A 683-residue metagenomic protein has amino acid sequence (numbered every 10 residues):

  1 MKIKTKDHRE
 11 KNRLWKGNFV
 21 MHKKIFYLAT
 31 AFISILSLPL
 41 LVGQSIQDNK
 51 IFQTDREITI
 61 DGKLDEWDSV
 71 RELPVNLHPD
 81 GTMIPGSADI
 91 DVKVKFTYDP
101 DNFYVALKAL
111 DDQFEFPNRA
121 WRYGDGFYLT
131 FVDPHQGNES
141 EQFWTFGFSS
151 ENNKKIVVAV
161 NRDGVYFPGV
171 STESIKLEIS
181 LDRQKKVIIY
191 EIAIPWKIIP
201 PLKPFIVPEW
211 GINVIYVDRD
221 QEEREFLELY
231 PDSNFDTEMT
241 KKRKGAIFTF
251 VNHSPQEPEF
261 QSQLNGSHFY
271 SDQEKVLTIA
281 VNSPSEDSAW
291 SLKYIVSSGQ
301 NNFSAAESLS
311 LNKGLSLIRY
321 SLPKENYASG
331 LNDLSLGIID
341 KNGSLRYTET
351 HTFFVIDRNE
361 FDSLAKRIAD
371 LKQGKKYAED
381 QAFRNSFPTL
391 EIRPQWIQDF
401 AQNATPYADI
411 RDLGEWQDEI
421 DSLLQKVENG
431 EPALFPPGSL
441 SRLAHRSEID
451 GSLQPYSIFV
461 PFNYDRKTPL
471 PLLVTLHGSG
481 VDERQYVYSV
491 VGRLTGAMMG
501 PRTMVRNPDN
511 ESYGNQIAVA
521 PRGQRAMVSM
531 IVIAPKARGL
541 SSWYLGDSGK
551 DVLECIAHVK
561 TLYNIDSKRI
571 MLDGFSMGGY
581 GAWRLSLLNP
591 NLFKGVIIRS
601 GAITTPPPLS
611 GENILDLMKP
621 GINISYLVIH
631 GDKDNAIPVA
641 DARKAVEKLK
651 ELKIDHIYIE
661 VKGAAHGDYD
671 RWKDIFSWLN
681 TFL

Functional and structural regions predicted by a protein language model:
Q44-N282: Structural preference for beta-rich elements and adjacent junctions enriched in aromatics
L277-N282, E286-Q300, A305-E307, L334-S335: Beta-strand-rich binding/interaction modules
G314-L315, E325, G330-D333, N342-L470: A domain-start/cap signature at the N-terminus of enzymes
N463, K467-T468, S541-S576, P590-L592: Gly/Ser-rich "nucleophile elbow"/oxyanion-hole loop immediately N-terminal to the catalytic nucleophile in hydrolases
L472, L476-K560: Active-site machinery of serine-nucleophile hydrolases
K568-P620: Primarily recognizes the serine-hydrolase "nucleophile elbow" in alpha/beta-hydrolase and SGNH/GDSL folds
V628-H630, D634: Short beta-strand/loop motif that positions the catalytic acidic residue of the alpha/beta-hydrolase fold
N635-L683: C-terminal catalytic histidine-bearing segment of alpha/beta-hydrolase fold enzymes
